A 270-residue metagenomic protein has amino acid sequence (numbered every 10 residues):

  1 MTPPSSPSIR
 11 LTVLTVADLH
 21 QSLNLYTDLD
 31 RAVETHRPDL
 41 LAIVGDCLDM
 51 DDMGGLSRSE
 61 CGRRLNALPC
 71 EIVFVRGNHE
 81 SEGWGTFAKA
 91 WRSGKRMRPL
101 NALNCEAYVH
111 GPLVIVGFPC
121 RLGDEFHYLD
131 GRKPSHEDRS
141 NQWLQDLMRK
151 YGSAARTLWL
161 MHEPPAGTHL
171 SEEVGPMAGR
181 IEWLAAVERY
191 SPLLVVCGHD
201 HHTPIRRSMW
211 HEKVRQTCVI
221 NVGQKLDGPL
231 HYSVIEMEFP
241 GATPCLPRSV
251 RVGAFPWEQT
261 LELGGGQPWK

Functional and structural regions predicted by a protein language model:
M1, F239-K270: A short C-terminal boundary segment appended to hydrolase-like catalytic domains
P3-L14, A107-G117, A154-R156, W210-V219 (+1 more regions): Beta-strand-turn-beta hairpins that frame and shape the catalytic cleft of phosphate-ester-processing enzymes
T15-D18, L41-D46, I72-N78, N101-N104 (+3 more regions): Active-site neighborhood of phospho(di)ester-bond hydrolases with catalytic His/Asp-centered motifs
H20-N24, L48-M53, V75-T86, V109 (+4 more regions): Active-site environment of divalent metal-dependent phosphoester hydrolases
L23-H110: Core catalytic region of metal-dependent phosphoesterases/phosphodiesterases, especially metallo-beta-lactamase-like
V44-L48, K150-L170: Short acidic, glycine-rich surface-loop motifs adjacent to enzyme active sites
V73, G94, E172-P240: Conserved beta-sheet core of the metallophosphoesterase superfamily
G111-R156, P176-E182, R251: Binuclear metal-dependent hydrolase catalytic cores centered on His/Asp/Glu-rich metal-binding motifs
